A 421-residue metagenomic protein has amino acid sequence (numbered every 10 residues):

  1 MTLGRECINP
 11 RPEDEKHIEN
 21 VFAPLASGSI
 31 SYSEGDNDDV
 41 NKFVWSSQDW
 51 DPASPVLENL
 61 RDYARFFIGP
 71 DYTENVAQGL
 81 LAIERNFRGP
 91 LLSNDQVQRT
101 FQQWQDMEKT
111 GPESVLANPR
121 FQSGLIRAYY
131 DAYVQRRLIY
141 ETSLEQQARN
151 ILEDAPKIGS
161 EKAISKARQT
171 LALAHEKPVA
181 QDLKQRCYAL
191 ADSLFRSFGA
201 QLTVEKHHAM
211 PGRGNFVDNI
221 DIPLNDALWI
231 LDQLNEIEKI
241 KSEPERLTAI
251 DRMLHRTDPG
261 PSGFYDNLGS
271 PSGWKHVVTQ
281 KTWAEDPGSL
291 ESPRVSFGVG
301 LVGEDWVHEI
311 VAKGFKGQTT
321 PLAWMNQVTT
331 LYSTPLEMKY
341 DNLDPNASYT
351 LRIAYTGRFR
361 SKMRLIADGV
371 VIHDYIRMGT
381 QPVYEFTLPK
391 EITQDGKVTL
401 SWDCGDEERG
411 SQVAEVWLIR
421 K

Functional and structural regions predicted by a protein language model:
M1-N37: Active-site core of glycosidic bond-cleaving carbohydrate-active enzymes
P24, G28, D38-N41, W274 (+2 more regions): Active-site-proximal substrate-binding groove within the catalytic cores of carbohydrate-active enzymes
S29, Y63, L351: Hydrophobic, well-ordered secondary-structure elements that form the walls of internal hydrophobic environments
S33-N41, A53-G263: C-terminal non-catalytic alpha-helical accessory regions
V40-F43, K362: A short acidic (Asp/Glu
V44-D49: Short secondary-structure boundary/capping segments
A249-L343, Q412-I419: Glycan-recognition and processing domains
M325-T350, A354-R420: Beta-strand-rich ligand-recognition modules
